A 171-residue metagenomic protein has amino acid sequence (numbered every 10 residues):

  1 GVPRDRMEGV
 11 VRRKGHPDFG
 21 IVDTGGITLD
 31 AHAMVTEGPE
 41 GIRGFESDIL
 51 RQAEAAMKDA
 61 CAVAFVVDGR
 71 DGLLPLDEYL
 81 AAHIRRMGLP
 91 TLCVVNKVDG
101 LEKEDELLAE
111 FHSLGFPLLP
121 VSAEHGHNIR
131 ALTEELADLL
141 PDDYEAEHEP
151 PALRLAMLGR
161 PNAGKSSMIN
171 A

Functional and structural regions predicted by a protein language model:
G1-D59, V67, E110-S113, E135-A171: Conserved G1/Walker A P-loop phosphate-binding module
R12, D30, P75, K103 (+1 more regions): Active-site-proximal flexible loops/turns
I42-S47, M57-Y79, G88-D105, P120 (+1 more regions): Conserved Switch II/interswitch segment of TRAFAC-class P-loop GTPases
L80, N128-I129, A163: Proteins enriched for Cys/Gly/acidic motifs involved in redox and nucleic-acid/cofactor modification
L89-L92, K97-R154: Canonical P-loop GTPase G-domain recognition
